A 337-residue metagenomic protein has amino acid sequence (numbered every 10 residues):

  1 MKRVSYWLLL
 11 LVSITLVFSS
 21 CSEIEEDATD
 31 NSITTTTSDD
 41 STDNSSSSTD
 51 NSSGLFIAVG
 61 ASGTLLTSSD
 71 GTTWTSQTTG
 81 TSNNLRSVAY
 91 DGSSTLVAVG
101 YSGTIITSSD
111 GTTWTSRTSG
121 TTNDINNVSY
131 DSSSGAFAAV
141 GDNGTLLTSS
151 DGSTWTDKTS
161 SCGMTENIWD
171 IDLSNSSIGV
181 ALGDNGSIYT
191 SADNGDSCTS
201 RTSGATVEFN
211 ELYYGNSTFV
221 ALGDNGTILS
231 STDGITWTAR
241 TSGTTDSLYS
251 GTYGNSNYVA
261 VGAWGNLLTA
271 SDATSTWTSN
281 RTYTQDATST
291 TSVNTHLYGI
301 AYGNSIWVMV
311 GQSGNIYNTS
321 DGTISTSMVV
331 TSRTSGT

Functional and structural regions predicted by a protein language model:
M1-L8: Bacterial N-terminal signal peptides that target proteins for export
L11-T15: Alpha-helical transmembrane segments
V17-S20: C-terminal motif of bacterial Sec signal peptides marking the signal peptidase cleavage site
S22-E25: Bacterial signal peptide processing site
D27-T337: Residue-level hotspots at or immediately adjacent to binding/recognition sites across diverse folds
